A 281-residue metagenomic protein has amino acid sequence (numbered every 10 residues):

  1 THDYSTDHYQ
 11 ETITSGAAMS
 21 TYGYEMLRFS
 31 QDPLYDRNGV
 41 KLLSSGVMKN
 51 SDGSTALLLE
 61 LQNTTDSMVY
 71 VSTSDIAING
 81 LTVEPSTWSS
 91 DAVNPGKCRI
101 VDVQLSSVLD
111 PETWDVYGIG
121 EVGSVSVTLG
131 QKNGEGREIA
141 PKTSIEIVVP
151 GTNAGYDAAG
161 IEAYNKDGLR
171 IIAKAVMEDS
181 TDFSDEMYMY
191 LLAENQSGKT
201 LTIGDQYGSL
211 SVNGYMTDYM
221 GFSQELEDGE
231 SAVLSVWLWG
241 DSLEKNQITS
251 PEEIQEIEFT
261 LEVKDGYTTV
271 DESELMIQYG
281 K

Functional and structural regions predicted by a protein language model:
T1-E25, I119-Y156, I257-K281: Repeat-associated, polar segments at repeat-unit boundaries in modular proteins
T1-Y4, T82-R137, Y215-G266: Short, solvent-exposed, Trp/other aromatic-anchored flexible loops in extracytoplasmic proteins
S20-S51, N153-D182: Low-complexity, acidic Ser/Thr/Pro/Gly-rich terminal tails and inter-domain linkers that flank the onset of structured
K41-G46, E84-S89, D157, R170-E178 (+3 more regions): Short structured motifs
S51-L58, F183-Y190: Short, solvent-exposed loop/turn segments enriched in Ser/Thr/Gly
E60-D66, L192-G198: Asparagine-centered strand-capping/turn motif at beta-strand->loop junctions
S67-D75, K199-Y207: Short, hydrophobic/aromatic beta-strand segments
